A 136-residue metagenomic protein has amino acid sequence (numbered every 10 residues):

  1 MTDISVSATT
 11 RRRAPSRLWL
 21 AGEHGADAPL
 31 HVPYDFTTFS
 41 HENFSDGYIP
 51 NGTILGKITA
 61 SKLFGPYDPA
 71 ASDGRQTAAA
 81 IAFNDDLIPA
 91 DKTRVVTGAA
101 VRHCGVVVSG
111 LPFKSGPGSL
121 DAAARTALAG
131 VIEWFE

Functional and structural regions predicted by a protein language model:
M1-E136: Surface-exposed, low-hydrophobicity beta-strand/loop segments enriched in small/polar/acidic residues
